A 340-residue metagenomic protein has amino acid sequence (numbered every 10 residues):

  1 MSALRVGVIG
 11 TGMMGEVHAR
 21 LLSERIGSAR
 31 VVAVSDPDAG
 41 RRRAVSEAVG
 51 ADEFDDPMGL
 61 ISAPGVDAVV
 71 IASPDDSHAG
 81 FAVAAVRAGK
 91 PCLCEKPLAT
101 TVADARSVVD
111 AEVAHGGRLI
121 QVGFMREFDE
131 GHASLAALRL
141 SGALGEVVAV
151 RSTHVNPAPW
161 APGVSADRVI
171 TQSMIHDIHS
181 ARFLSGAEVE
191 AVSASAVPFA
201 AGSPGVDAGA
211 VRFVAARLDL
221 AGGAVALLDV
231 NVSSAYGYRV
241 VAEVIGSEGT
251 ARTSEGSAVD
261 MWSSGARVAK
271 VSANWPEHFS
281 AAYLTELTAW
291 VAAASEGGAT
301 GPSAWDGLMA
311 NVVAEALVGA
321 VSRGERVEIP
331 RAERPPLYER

Functional and structural regions predicted by a protein language model:
M1, M13, A68-V70, R106 (+1 more regions): C-terminal helix-rich "cap/oligomerization" subdomain common to oxidoreductases
M1-V49: N-terminal Rossmann-like dinucleotide-binding module
R5, V197-P198, V206-A208, A221-T285: NAD(P)-dinucleotide binding in Rossmann-like oxidoreductases
H18, A51-A111: Beta-loop-alpha module in the N-terminal Rossmann-like domain of NAD(P)-dependent dehydrogenases, especially those
A44-A51, A111-H115: Short, conserved SAM-binding/catalytic segment of Class I S-adenosyl-L-methionine-dependent methyltransferases
D55, I71, L93-C94, I120-V122 (+2 more regions): Hydrophobic residues in well-ordered beta-strands that form the structural core
D76, A99-P159: A contiguous active-site-proximal alpha/beta segment in oxidoreductase catalytic domains
A161-V225, N231-Y236, W305: Rossmann-like dinucleotide-binding domain that binds NAD(P)(H)
